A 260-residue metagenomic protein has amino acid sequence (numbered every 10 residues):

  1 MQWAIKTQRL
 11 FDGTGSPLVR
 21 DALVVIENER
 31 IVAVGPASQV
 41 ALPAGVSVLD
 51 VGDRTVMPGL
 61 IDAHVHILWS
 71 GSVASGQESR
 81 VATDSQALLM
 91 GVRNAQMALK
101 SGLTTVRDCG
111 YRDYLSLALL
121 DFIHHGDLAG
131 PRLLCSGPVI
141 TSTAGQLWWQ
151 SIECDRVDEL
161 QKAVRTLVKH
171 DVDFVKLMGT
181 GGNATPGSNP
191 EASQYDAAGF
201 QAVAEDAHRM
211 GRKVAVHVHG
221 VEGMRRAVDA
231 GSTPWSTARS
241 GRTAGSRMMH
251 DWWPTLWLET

Functional and structural regions predicted by a protein language model:
W3, T14-M57: Histidine-rich, glycine-flanked metal-binding segment
Q8, V24, E29, D53 (+8 more regions): Divalent metal-coordination and catalytic microenvironments
G45-T55, S116-D127, V157-V172, G245-E259: Short amphipathic alpha-helices and their capping/turn segments at secondary-structure boundaries
R54-H125, Q146, A198, E222-A230: Metal-associated gating/positioning segment near the N- to mid-region
G76-L89, G145-K162, K213-A215: Active-site mouth loops of central-metabolism enzymes
M90-S116, G130-T141, V172-T185, K213 (+2 more regions): Divalent metal-dependent hydrolysis catalytic cores, especially in the metallo-beta-lactamase
G91-V92, Q96, D113, L117 (+6 more regions): Amphipathic, non-transmembrane alpha-helical secondary structure
T143, A184-T260: Active-site core of metal-dependent hydrolases
